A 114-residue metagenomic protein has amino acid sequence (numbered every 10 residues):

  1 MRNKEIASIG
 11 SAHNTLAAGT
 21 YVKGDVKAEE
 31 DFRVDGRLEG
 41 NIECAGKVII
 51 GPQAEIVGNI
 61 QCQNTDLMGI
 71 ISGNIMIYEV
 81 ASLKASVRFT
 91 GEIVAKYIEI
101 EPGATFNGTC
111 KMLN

Functional and structural regions predicted by a protein language model:
M1-I9: Terminal amphipathic alpha-helical/low-complexity segments used for targeting or macromolecular assembly
E5, Q53-A54: P-loop/Walker A phosphate-binding loop and immediately adjacent motor/lid segment at beta-alpha junctions
H13, G19, D25, D31 (+14 more regions): Detector for repetitive beta-architecture
C110-N114: Short hydrophobic/aromatic patches at helix-to-coil boundaries
